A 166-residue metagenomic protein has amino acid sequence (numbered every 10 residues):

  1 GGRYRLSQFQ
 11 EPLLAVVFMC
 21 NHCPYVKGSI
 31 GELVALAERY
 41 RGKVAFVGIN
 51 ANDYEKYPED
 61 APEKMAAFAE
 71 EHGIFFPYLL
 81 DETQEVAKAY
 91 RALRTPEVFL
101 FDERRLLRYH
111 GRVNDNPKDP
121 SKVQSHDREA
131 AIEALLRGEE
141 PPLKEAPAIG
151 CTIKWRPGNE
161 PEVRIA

Functional and structural regions predicted by a protein language model:
G1-L14, R112-A166: Non-globular targeting/processing and membrane-anchoring segments
R5-K27, L33, F46-V47, I132: Short active-site neighborhood of thiol/selenol oxidoreductases, capturing the structured segment around
E11-L13, G42-A45, I74-F76, E103: Loop/turn elements at helix/coil->beta-strand transitions in domains of secreted/extracellular proteins
C20-I30, P58, V98, I149-N159: Short, thiol/selenol-centered motifs that function as redox-active sites or metal-ligating centers
C23-P24, A51-K56, D115-D119: Short histidine/acidic/glycine/proline-rich micro-motifs that form metal- and phosphate-coordinating active-site loops
K27-E71, E82-A87: Structural microenvironment flanking redox-active thiols in thiol-disulfide oxidoreductases
A66-F101, L107-R108: Short, internal strand/loop/helix patches that form the active-site neighborhood or redox-interaction surface
